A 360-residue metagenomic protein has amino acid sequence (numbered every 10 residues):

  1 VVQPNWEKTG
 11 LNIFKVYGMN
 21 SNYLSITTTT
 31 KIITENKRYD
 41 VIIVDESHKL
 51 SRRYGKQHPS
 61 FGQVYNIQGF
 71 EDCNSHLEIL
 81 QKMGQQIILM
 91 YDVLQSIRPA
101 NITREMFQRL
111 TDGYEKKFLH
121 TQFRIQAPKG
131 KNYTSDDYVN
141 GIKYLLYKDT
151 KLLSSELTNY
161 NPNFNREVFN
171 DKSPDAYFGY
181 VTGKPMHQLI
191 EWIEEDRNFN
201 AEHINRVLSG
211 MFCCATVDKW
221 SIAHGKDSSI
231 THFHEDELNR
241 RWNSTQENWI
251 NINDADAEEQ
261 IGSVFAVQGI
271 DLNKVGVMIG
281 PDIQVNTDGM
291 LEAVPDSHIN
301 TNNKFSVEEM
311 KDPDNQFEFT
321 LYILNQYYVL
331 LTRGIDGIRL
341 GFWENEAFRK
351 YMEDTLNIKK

Functional and structural regions predicted by a protein language model:
V1-N12: Conserved Walker A/P-loop ATP-binding site and its immediately adjacent core in helicase/helicase-like ATPase domains
I13-Q81, E259-S263, Q326: Conserved RecA-like ASCE ATPase "motif II neighborhood" in helicase/translocase motors
Y39-I42, Q86-L89, S96, E115-K117 (+3 more regions): Beta-sheet entry/capping signal
I43-Q126: Signature of the SF2 helicase/ATPase Hel1-core->accessory helical subdomain module
H58-S75, W249-E259, H298-L321: Conserved RecA-like P-loop NTPase helicase motor core
M83-I88, Q260-K360: C-terminal accessory regions
A100-G113, G225-F233, W343-K360: C-terminal/domain-terminus segments
A100-T103, E115-L291: Conserved helicase/translocase motor-coupling segment
